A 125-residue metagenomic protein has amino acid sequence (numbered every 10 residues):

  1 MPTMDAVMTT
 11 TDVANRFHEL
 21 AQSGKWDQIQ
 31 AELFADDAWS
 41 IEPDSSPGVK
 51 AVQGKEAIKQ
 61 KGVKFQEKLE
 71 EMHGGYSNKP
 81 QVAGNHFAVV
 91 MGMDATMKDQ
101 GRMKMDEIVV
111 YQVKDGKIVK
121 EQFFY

Functional and structural regions predicted by a protein language model:
D5-D37: Short acidic-aromatic low-complexity motifs
A31-V82: A solvent-exposed, acidic/Ser-Thr-rich amphipathic alpha-helical stretch
F34, M93-A95, V109, Y125: Short beta-strand segments enriched in hydrophobic/aromatic residues within well-folded beta-rich domains
W39, G101, K117-V119: Residue-level signal for well-ordered, solvent-exposed loop/turn and beta-edge residues enriched in charged/polar side
K68, A95-K104: Short, cysteine-centered beta-strand-loop-beta hairpins and adjacent loop/turn segments enriched in charged/polar
H73-Y76, V90, M103-V109: Short, surface-exposed coil-to-beta transition loops
A83-M93: A short hydrophobic beta-strand element
D106-Y125: Short beta-strand edge/turn micro-motifs at domain boundaries
